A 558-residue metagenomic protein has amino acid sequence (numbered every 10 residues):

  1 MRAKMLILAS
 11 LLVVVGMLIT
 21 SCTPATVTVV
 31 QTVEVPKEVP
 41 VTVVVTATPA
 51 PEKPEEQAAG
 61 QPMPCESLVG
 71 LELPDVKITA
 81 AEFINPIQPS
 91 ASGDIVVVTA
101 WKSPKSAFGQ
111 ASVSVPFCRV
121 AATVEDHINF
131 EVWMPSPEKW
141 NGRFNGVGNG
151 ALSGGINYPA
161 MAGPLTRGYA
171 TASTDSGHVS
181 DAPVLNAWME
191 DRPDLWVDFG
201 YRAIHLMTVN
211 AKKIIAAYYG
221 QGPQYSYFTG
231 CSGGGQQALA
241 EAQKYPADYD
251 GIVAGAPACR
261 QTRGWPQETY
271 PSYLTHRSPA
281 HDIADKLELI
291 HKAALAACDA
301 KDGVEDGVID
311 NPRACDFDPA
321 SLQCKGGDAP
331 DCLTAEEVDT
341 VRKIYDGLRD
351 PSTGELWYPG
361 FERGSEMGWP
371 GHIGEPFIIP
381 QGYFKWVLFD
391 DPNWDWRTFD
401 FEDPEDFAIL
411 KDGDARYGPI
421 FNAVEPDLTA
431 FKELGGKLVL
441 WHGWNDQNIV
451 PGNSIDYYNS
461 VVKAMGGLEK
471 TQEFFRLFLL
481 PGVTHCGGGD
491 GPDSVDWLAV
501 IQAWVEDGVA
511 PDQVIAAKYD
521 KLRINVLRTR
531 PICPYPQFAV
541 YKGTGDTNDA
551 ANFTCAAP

Functional and structural regions predicted by a protein language model:
G16-S21: C-terminal motif of bacterial Sec signal peptides marking the signal peptidase cleavage site
T23-Q57: Ser/Thr-rich, Proline-interspersed low-complexity disordered segments
E52-G142, Y158-P159, V304-I309, D318-R397 (+2 more regions): Catalytic-loop region of hydrolases
W140-F144, R167-T171, Q221-S226, A247-G251 (+3 more regions): Loop/turn elements at helix/coil->beta-strand transitions in domains of secreted/extracellular proteins
N141, G150-G222, P266-Q267, L274-T275 (+3 more regions): Cap/lid segment of the alpha/beta-hydrolase catalytic domain
T229-G234, A238: Gly/Ala-rich beta-loop-alpha elbow adjacent to hydrolase catalytic centers
A240-A242, A247-R349, L479: A catalytic-pocket lid/entrance helix-loop region that shapes and gates access to the active site across common
R349-Y535: C-terminal subdomain of alpha/beta-hydrolase-fold enzymes, centered on the catalytic histidine and its supporting
